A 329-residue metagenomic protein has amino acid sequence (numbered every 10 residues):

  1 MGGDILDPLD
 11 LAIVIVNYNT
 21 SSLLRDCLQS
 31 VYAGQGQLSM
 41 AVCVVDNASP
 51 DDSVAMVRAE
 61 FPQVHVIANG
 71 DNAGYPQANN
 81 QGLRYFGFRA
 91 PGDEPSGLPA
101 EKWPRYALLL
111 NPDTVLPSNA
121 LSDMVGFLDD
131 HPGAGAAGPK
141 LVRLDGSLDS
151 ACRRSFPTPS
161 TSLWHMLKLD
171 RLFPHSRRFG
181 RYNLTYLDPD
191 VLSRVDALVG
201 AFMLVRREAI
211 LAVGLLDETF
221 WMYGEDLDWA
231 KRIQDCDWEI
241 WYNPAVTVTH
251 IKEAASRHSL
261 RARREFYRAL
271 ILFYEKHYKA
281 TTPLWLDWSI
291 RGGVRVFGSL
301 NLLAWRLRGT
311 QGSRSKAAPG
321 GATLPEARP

Functional and structural regions predicted by a protein language model:
T20-A33: Short, well-formed alpha-helical segments that are part of the catalytic scaffolds of diverse glycosyltransferases
S30, Q37, D46-A55, D71: A conserved acidic beta->alpha catalytic loop
A68-K102, D123: Glycine-rich, basic loop-to-helix element that forms the pyrophosphate-binding segment of sugar-nucleotide handling
A107: Short aromatic/hydrophobic "clamp" motif used to bind/position activated sugar donors
V115-A151: Conserved donor NDP-sugar-binding/catalytic core segment of glycosyltransferases
F156-V195: Short, flexible, basic/aromatic active-site loop/helix in glycosyltransferases
L187-T247: A short, conserved alpha-helix in the catalytic core of glycosyltransferases
D228-G309, A318: Active-site-adjacent helix/loop segment of glycosyltransferases that harbors family-specific signature motifs
